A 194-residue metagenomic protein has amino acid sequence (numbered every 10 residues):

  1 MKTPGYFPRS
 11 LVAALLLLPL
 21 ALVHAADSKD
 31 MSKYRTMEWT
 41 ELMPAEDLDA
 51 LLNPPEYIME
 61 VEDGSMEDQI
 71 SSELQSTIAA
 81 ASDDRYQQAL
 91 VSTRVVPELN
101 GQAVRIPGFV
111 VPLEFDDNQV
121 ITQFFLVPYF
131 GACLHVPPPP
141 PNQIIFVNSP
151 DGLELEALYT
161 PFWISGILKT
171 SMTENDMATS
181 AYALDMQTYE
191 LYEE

Functional and structural regions predicted by a protein language model:
K2-V12: Bacterial N-terminal signal peptides that target proteins for export
P4, L15, G166: Short coil/turn motifs at helix boundaries and re-entrant loops, enriched in small/polar and proline residues
P4-G5, L22-H24: Generic extreme N-terminus detector
S10-A21: Bacterial N-terminal signal peptides
A25-E194: OB-fold and OB-like single-stranded nucleic-acid-recognition modules and their adjacent interaction interfaces
